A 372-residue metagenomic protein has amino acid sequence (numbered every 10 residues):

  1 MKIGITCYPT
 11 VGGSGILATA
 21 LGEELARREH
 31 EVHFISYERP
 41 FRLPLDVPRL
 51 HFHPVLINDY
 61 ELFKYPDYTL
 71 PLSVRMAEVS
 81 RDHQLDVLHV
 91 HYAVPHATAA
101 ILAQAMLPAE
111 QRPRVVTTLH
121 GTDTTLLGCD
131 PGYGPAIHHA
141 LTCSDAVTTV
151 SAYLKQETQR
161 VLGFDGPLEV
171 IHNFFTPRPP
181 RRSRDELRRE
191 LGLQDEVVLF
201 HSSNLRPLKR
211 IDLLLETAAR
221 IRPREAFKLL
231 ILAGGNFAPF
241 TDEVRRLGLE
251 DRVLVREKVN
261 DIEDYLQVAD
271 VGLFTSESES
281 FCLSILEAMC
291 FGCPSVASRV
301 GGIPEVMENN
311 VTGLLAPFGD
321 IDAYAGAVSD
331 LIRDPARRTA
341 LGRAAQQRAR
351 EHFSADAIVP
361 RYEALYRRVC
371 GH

Functional and structural regions predicted by a protein language model:
I5-V11, E23-Y68, G235: N-terminal strand-loop element at the rim of the active site of nucleotide-sugar-dependent glycosyltransferases
Y153, F174: Carbohydrate-associated surface elements
P180-L193, R361: A short helix/loop element that forms part of the nucleotide-sugar donor recognition site in Leloir-type
L193-K209, L215-A218: Conserved donor-binding/catalytic core segment of Leloir-type glycosyltransferases
T241-V259: Nucleotide-activated donor-binding/catalytic signature segment of Leloir-type glycosyltransferases, i.e., the conserved
E277: Aromatic "clamp/platform" in nucleotide-sugar-dependent glycosyltransferases that forms part of the donor/acceptor
P294-A297, M307: Short hydrophobic beta-strand element within catalytic cores of glycosyltransferases and related nucleotide-activated
N309-N310, L314-I321, D330-P335: Conserved acidic donor-binding segment of nucleotide-sugar-dependent glycosyltransferases
